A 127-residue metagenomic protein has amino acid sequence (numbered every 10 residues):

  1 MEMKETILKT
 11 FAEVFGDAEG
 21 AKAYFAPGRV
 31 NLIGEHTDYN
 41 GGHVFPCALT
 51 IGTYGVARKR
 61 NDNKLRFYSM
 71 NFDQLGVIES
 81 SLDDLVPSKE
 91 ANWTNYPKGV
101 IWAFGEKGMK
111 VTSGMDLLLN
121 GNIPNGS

Functional and structural regions predicted by a protein language model:
E2-S127: ATP-binding N-lobe of GHMP and related small-molecule kinases
